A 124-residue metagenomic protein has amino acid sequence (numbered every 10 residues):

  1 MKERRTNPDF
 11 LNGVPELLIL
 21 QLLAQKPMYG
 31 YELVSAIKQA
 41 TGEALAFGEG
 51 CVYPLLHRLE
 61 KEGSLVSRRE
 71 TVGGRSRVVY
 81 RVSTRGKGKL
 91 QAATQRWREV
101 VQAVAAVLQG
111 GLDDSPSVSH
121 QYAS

Functional and structural regions predicted by a protein language model:
M1-N7, V66, A92-S124: C-terminal regulatory/oligomerization modules of transcriptional regulators
N7-C51: N-terminal helix-turn-helix DNA-binding core of bacterial DNA-binding proteins
Q21, S35, H57, Q102-A106: Generic alpha-helical structural context detector
Q25, A44, K89, A93-R96: Histidine kinase transmitter module recognition
V52-L59: Basic amphipathic alpha-helical segments that dock to polyanions
E60-S76, R81: Beta-hairpin "wing" of winged helix-turn-helix
